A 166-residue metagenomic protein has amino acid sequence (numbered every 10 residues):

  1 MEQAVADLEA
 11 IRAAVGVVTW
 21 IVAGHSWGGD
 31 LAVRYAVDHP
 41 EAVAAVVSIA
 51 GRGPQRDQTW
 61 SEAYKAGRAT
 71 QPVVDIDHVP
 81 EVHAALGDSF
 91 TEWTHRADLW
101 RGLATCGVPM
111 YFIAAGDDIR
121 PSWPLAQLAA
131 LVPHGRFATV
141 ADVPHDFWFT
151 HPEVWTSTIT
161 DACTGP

Functional and structural regions predicted by a protein language model:
M1-A23, S157: Active-site loop/oxyanion-hole signature of alpha/beta-hydrolase fold enzymes
S26: Catalytic nucleophile serine of serine hydrolases, specifically the conserved "nucleophile elbow" pentapeptide
D30-D38, A44-P72: Flexible "cap/lid" loop of the alpha/beta hydrolase fold
A85-G102: Active-site nucleophile elbow and catalytic-triad environment of alpha/beta-hydrolase enzymes
C106, F112-A114: Short beta-strand/loop motif that positions the catalytic acidic residue of the alpha/beta-hydrolase fold
I119-P124: Conserved alpha/beta-hydrolase "acid-adjacent" motif
L131-D146: Catalytic histidine neighborhood in serine/cysteine hydrolases with alpha/beta-hydrolase-type architecture
V143-P152, T156: Catalytic histidine-centered segment of alpha/beta-hydrolase-like enzymes
